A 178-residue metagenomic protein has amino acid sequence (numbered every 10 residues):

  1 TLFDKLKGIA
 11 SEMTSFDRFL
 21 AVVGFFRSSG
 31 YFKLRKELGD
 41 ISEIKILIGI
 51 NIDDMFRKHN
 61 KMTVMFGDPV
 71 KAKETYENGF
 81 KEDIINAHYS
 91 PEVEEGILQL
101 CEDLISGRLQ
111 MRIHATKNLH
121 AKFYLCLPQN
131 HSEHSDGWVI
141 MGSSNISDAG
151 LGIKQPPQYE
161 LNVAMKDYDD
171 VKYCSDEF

Functional and structural regions predicted by a protein language model:
T1-F178: PLD/PLD-like phosphodiesterase catalytic module centered on the HKD motif
